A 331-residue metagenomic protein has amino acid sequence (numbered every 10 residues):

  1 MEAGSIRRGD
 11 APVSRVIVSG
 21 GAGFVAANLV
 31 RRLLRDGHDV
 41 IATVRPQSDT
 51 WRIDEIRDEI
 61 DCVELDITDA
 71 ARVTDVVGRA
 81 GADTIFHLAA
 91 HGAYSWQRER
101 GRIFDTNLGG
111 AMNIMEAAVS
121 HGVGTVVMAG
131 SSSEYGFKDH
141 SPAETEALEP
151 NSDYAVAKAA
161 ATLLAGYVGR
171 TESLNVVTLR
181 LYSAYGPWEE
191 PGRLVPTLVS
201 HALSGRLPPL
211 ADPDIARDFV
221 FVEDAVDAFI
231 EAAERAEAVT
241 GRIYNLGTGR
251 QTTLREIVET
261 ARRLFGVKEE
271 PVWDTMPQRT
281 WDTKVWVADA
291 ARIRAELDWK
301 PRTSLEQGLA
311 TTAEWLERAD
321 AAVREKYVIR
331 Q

Functional and structural regions predicted by a protein language model:
V16-D36: N-terminal Rossmann NAD(P)H-binding glycine-rich loop of SDR-like oxidoreductase domains
S19, T43, I85-H91, V126-S132 (+1 more regions): SDR active-site strand-loop-helix element
A42, A202-Q331: C-terminal substrate-binding subdomain of Rossmann-fold SDR/epimerase-dehydratase oxidoreductases
E64-T106: NAD(P)H-binding glycine-rich loop region in Rossmannoid oxidoreductase-like domains and their noncatalytic homologs
D69, T84, G110-N113, T125 (+4 more regions): Conserved cofactor-binding/catalytic machinery of classical short-chain dehydrogenase/reductase
H87, M112-D153: Conserved Rossmann-fold NAD(P)-dependent oxidoreductase catalytic core, especially the SDR/UDP-sugar
Y135-G136, S152, V177-L194: Flexible, glycine-rich beta-alpha linker
F137, N151-V177, L203: Active-site Tyr-X1-5-Lys
